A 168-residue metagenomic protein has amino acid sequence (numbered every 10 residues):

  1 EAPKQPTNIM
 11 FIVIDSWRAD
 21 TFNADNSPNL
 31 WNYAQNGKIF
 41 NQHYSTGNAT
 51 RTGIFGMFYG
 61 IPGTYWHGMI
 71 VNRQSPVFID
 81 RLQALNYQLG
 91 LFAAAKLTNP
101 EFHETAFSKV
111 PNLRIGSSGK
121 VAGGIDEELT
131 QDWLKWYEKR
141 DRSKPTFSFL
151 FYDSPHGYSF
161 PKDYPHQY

Functional and structural regions predicted by a protein language model:
E1-Y168: Active-site-proximal alpha/beta segments of enzymes that process anionic O-linked groups
